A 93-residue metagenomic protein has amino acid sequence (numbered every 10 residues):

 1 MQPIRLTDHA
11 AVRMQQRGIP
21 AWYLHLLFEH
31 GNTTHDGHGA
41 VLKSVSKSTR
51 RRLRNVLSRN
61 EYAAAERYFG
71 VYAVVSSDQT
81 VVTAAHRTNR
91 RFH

Functional and structural regions predicted by a protein language model:
M1-H93: Ribonuclease/tRNase effector modules and their secretory precursors
